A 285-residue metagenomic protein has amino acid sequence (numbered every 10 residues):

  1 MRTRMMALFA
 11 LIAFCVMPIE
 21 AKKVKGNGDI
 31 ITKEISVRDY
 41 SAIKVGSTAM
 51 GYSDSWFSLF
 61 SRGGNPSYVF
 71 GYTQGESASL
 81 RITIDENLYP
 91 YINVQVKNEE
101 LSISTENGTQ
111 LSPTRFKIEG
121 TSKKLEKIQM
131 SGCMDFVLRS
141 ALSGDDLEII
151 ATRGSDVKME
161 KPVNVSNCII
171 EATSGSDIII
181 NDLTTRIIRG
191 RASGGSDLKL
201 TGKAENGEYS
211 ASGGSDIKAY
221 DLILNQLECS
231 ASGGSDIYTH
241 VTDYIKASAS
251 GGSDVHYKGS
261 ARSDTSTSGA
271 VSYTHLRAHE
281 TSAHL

Functional and structural regions predicted by a protein language model:
M1-K25: Bacterial Sec-dependent N-terminal signal peptides
K22-S131, F136-E148, H256-G259, S266 (+1 more regions): Short linear S-[DN]-x-LW-Φ motif typified by the pepsin-like aspartic protease active-site region
S36-I43, G75-S77, N98, G120-I128 (+7 more regions): Short "repeat-start/strand-capping" segments in structured domains, especially the N-termini of parallel beta-helix
A49, M134, S155, S176 (+5 more regions): Serine/threonine-enriched low-complexity regions in disordered or flexible coil/loop segments
M130-C133, T152-K158, T173: Extracellular beta-strand-rich, repetitive "passenger/adhesive" scaffolds that bind or process carbohydrates
T274-T281: Conserved small/polar residues in nucleotide/adenosyl-binding loops
